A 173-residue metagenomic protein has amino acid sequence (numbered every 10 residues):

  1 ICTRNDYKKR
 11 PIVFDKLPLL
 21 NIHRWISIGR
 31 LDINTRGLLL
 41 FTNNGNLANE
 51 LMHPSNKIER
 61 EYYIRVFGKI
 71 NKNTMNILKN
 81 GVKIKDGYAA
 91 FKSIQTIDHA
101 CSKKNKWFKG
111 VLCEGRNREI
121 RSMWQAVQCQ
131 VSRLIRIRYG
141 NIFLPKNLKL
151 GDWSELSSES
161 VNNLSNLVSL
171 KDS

Functional and structural regions predicted by a protein language model:
I1-S173: Basic, flexible Lys/Arg- and Gly-enriched helix-loop patches that mediate nucleic-acid binding at interfaces with rRNA
